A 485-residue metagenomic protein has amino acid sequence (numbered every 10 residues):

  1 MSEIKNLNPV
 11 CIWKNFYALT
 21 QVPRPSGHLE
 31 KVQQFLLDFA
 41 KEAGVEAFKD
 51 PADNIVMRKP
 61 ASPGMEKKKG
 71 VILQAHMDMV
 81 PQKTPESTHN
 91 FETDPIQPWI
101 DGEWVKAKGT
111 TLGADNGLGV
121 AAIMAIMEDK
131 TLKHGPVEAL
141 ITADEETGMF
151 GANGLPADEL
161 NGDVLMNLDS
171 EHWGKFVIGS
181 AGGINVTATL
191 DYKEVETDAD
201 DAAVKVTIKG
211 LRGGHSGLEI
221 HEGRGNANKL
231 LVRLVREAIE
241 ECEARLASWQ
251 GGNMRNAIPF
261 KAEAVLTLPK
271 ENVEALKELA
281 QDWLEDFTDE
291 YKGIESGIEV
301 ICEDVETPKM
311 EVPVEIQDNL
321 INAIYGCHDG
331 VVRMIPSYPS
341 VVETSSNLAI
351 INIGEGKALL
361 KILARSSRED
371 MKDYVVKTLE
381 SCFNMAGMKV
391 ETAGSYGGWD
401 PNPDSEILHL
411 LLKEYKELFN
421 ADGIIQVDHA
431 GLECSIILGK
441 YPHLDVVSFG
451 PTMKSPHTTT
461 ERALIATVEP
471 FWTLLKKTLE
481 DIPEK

Functional and structural regions predicted by a protein language model:
E3-E103: Acidic/His- and Gly-rich active-site-bordering loop/insert found across diverse amide/peptide-bond hydrolases
P9-I12, P336, E343-A358, L363 (+1 more regions): Zn-dependent metallopeptidase/amidohydrolase metal-coordination segment
P23, E103-K106, E146-T147, N153-R365: Midchain, well-structured core segments that form catalytic/ion-binding scaffolds
M65-P136, I141-T147, A152-D163, N185 (+6 more regions): Active-site metal-coordination/substrate-binding segment of hydrolases, especially metallo-dependent peptidases
I96-T110, R212-G214, E417-A421, T452-H457: Glycine/charged-rich beta-loop-alpha catalytic/anionic-binding loops adjacent to active sites
D158, R224-E241, K270-V273, D318-Y325 (+3 more regions): His/Asp/Glu-rich mid-to-C-terminal helical/loop segments that flank catalytic regions of hydrolases
N226-N228, R233-W249, P401-L444: Active-site-adjacent substrate-binding region of metalloamidase/peptidase-like peptide-processing proteins
V341-A430: Substrate-recognition/cap regions that form aromatic- and gly/pro-loop-enriched pockets for small-molecule ligands
